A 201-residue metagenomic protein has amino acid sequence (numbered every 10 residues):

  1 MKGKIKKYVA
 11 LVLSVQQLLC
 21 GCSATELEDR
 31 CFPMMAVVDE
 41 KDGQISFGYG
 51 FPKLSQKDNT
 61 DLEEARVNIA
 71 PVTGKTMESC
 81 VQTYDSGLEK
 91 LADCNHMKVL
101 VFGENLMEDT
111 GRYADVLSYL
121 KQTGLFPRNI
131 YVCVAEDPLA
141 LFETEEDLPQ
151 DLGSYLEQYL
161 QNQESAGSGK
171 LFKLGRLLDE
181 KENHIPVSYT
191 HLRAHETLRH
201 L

Functional and structural regions predicted by a protein language model:
K2-V9: Bacterial N-terminal signal peptides that target proteins for export
G3, Q17, G21-L201: A glycine-rich, acidic short-motif signal
L11-Q17: Bacterial N-terminal signal peptides
